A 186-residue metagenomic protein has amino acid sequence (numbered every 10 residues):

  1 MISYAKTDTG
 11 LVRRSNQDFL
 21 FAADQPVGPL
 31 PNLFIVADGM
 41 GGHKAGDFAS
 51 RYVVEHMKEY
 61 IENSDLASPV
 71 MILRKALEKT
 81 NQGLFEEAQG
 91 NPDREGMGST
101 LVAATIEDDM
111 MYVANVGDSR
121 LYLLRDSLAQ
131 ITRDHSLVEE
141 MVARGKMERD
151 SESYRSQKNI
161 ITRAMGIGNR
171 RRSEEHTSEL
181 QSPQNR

Functional and structural regions predicted by a protein language model:
M1-S178: PP2C/PPM-type serine/threonine phosphatase catalytic domain
E179-R186: Short "domain-exit" segments at the C-terminal end of structured domains
